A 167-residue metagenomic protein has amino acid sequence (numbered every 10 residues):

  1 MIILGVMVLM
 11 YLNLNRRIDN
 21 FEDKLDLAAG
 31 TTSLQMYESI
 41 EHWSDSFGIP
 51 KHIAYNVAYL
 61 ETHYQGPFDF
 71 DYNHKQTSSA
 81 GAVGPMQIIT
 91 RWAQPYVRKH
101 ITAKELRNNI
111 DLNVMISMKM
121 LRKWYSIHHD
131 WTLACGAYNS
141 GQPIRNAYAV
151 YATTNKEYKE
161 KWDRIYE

Functional and structural regions predicted by a protein language model:
M1-N13: Single-pass alpha-helical membrane anchors
N15-R17: Signal peptide cleavage region of secreted peptide precursors
D19-E167: Catalytic glycan-binding domains that act on GlcNAc-containing polysaccharides
